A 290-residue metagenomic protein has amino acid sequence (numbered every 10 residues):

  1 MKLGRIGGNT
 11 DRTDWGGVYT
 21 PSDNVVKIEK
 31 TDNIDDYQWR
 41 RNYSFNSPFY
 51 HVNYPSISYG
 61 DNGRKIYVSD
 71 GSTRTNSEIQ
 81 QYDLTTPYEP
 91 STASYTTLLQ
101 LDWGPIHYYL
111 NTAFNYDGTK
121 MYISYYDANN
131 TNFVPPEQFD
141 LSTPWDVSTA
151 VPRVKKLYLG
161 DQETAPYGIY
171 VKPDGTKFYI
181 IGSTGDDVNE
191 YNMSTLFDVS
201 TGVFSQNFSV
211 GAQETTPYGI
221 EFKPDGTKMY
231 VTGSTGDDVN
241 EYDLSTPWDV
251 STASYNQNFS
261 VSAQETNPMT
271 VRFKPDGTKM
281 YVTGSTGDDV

Functional and structural regions predicted by a protein language model:
M1-R40: Enriched but not universal
E29-N33, Y82-S91, Q138-S148, Y191-S200 (+1 more regions): Short loop/turn segments immediately following beta-strands, especially the blade-tip and inter-blade linker loops
W39-P48, T96-W103, R153-G160, V203-G211 (+1 more regions): A short beta-strand motif characteristic of beta-propeller blades
P55-I57, T112, I169, I220 (+1 more regions): Hydrophobic core register within WD40 beta-propeller blades
Y59-N62, Y116-D117, P173-D174, P224-D225 (+1 more regions): Residue-level detector of Asp-centered blade-edge/turn motifs that repeat once per structural unit in beta-propeller
G71-T73, Y126, S183, S234 (+1 more regions): Short loop/turn segments immediately following the C-termini of beta-strands
R74-Y82, N129-F139, D186-N192, D237-D243 (+1 more regions): Structural motif
